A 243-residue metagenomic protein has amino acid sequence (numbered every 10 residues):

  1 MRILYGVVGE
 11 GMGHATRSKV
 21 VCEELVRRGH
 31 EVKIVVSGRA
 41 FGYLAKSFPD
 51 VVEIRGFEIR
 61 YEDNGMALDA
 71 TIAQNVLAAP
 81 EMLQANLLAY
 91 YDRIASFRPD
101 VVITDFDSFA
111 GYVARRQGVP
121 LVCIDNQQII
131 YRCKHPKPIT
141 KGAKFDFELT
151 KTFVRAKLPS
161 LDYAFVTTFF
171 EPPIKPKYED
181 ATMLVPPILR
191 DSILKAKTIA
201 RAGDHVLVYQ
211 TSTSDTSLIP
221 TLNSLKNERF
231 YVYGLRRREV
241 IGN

Functional and structural regions predicted by a protein language model:
M1-L4: Extreme N-terminal starter segment of soluble prokaryotic enzymes
G6-K19: A short, glycine/small-residue-rich beta-strand->loop->alpha-helix junction that serves as a flexible
R27-R28, V32-E81: Conserved nucleotide-sugar phosphate-binding/catalytic loop shared by glycosyltransferases and other
V32-G38, V166-T167, F230-L235: Short internal beta-strands
L68-V101, S108-F109: Conserved nucleotide-sugar donor-binding subdomain of glycosyltransferases
R116-R132: Active-site proximal beta-strand in glycosyltransferases
R132-C133, I139-D215, Y233-E239: A nucleotide-sugar donor-handling region in carbohydrate enzymes
T216-N243: Catalytic donor nucleotide-activated moiety binding site of glycosyltransferases and closely related
